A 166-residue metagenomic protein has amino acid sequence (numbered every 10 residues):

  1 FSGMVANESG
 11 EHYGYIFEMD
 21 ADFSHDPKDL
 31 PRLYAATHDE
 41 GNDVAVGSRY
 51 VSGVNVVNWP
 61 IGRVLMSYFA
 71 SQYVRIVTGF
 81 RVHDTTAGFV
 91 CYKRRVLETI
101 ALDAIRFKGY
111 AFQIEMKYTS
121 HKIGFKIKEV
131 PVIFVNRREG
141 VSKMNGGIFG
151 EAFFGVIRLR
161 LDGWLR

Functional and structural regions predicted by a protein language model:
F1-Y15, P27-Y110, R137-F154: Acceptor/aglycone-binding surface of glycosyltransferases and processive sugar-polymer synthases
A21-S24: Acidic metal-phosphate-binding loop of nucleotide-sugar-dependent transferases
F80-R81, A104-K108, K117-F134: Catalytic donor-sugar/metal-binding loop of nucleotide-sugar-dependent glycosyltransferases
K93-V96, F125-K126, L159: Secondary-structure boundary/capping motif
I114: DNA-recognition element of transcription regulators
G155-R166: C-terminal, non-catalytic tails of nucleotide-sugar-dependent glycosyltransferases
